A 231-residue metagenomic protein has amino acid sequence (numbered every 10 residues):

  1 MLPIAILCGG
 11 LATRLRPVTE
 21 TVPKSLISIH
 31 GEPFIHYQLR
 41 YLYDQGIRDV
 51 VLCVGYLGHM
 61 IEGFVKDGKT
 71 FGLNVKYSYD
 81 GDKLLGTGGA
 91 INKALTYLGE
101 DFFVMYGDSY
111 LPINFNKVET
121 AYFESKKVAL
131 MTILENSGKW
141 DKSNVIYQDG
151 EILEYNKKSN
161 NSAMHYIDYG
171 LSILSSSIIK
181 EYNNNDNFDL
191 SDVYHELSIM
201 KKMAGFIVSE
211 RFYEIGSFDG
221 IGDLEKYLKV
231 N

Functional and structural regions predicted by a protein language model:
M1-E20, Q45: N-terminal nucleotide-binding beta1-loop-alpha1 segment
P3-I6, E32-Y106, K117, E181-N185 (+1 more regions): Conserved N-terminal catalytic core of the sugar/cofactor nucleotidyltransferase
L11, D108-S109: Active-site metal-binding loops of divalent metal-dependent hydrolases
L15, I61-V65, L224: Hydrophobic packing residues within well-ordered alpha-helices of enzyme cores
T21-H36: Short catalytic helix/loop segments, enriched in acidic residues and glycine and frequently bearing histidine
S25, N74-K76, K202-A204: Conserved beta-strand segments of alpha/beta enzyme cores
Y43, V51, L98-D101, P112-D149: Basic phosphate/pyrophosphate-binding loop/patch that engages nucleotide-derived ligands
F102-F103, Y110, F115-F123, S137-G138 (+1 more regions): Catalytic-core segments of class I nucleotidyltransferases/pyrophosphorylases that form NMP-activated intermediates
